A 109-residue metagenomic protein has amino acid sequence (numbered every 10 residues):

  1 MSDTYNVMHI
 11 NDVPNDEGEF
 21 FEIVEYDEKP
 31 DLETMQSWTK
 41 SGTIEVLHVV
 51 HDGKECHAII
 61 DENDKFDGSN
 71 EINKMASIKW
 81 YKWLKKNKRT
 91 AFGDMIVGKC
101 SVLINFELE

Functional and structural regions predicted by a protein language model:
M1-E109: Short beta-rich binding modules
